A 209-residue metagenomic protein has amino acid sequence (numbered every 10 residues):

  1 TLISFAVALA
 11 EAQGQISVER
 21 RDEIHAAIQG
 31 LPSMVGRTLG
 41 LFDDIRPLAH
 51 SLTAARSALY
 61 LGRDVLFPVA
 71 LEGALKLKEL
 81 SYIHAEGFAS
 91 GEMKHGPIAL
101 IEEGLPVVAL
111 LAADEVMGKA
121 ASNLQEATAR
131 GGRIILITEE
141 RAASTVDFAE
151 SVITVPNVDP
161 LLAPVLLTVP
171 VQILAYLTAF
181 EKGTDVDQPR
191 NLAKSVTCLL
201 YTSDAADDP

Functional and structural regions predicted by a protein language model:
T1-P106, F180-L200: Active-site phosphate/pyrophosphate-binding segments
T1-S4, A8-P32, L105-L200: Phosphate-moiety recognition in structured ligand-binding domains
A49, A149, A205-A206: Long alpha-helical scaffolds
L71-L75, A121-L124, T128, D207: Residues within alpha-helical segments
K76, V169, D204-A205: Hydrophobic transmembrane-helix microenvironments that flank and shape a buried ionizable site
Y201-P209: Single conserved hydrophobic/aromatic residue that forms the stacking wall/gate of nucleotide- or nucleobase-binding
